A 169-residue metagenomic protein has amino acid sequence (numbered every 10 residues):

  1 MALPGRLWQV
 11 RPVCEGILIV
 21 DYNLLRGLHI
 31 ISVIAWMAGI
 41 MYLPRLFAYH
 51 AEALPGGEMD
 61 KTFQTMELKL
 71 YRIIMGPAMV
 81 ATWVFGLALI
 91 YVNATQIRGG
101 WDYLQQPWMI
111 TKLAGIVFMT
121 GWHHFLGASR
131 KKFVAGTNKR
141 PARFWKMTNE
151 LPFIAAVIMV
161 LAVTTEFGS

Functional and structural regions predicted by a protein language model:
A2-G5, G16: Residue-identity detector for glycine
V13-S169: Polytopic transmembrane helical bundles with strong interfacial aromatic enrichment
